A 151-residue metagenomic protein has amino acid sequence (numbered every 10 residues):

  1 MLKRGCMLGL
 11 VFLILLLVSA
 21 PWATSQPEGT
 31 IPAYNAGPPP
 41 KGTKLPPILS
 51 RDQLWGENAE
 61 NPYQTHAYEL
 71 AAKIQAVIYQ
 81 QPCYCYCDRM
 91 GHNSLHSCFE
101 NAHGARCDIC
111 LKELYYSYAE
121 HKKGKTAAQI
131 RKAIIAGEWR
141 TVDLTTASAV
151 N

Functional and structural regions predicted by a protein language model:
M1-A72, Y118-A127, R131-N151: Secretory/periplasmic and organellar redox-cofactor proteins
I31-N35, Y79-Y84: Short acidic/polar alpha-helix capping motifs at helix-coil junctions
N61-Q64, Y79, L111: Alpha-helix initiation and capping sites
A72-Y79: Short, flexible, mixed-charge glycine/proline-rich loop motifs that serve as phosphate/nucleic-acid-contacting
Q81-S117: Short, thiol/selenol-centered motifs that function as redox-active sites or metal-ligating centers
